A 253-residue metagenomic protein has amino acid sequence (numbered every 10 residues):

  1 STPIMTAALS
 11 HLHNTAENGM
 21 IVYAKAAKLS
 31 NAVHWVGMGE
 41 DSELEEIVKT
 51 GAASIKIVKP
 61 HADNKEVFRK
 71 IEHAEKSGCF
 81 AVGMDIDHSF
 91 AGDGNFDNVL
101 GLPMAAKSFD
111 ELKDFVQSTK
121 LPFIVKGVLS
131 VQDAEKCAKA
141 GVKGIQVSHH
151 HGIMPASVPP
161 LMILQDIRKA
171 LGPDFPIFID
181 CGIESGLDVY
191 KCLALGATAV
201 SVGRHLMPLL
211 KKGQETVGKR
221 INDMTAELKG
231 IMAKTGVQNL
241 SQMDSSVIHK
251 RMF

Functional and structural regions predicted by a protein language model:
S1-N64, F68, I231, M243 (+1 more regions): N-terminal capping/small domains of soluble enzymes
T2-A7, C181, A199-S201: Short FAD-binding loop at a beta-strand-to-alpha-helix junction that anchors the flavin cofactor in diverse
A8, K212-G213: A short, flexible low-complexity segment enriched in Lys/Arg and Gly/Pro that occurs in N-terminal basic tails
A24-K25, K49-T50, A62-I179, G186-L210 (+3 more regions): Alpha/beta enzyme core
Q214-S241: Internal helix-turn-beta structural module
